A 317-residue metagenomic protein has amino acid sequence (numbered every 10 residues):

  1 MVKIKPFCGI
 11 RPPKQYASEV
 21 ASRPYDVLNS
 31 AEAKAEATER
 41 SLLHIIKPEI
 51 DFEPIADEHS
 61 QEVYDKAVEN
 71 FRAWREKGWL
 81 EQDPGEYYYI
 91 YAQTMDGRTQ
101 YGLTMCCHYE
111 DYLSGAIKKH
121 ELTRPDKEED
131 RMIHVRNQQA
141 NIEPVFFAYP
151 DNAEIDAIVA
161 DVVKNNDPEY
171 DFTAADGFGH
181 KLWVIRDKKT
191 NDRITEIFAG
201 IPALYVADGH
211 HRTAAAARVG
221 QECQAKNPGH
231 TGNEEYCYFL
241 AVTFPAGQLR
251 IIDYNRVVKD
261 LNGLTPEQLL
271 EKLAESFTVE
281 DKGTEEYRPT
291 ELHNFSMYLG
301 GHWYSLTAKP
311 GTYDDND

Functional and structural regions predicted by a protein language model:
M1-D317: Surface-exposed, charge/polar-rich loops and edge strands
